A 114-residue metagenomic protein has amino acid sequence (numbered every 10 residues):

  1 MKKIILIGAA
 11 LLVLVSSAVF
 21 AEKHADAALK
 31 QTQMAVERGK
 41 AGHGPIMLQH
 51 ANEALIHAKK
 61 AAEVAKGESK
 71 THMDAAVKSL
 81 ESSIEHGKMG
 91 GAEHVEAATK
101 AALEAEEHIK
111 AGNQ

Functional and structural regions predicted by a protein language model:
M1-F20: Classic N-terminal secretory signal peptides
S17-Q114: Long, charged/polar, soluble alpha-helical segments
